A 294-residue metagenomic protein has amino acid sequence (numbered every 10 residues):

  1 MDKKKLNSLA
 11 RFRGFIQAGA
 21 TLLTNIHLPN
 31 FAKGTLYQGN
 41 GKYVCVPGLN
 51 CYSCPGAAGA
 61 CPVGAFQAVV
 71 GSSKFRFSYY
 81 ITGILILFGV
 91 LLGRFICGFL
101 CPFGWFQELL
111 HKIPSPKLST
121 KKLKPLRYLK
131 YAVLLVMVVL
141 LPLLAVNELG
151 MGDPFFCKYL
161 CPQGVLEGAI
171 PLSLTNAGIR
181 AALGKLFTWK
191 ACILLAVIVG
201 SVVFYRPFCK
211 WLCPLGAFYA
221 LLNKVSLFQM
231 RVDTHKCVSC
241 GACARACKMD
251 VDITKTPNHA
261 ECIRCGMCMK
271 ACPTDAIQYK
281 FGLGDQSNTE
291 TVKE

Functional and structural regions predicted by a protein language model:
M1-T254, A260-E294: Non-ligating segments of multi-cofactor redox enzymes
